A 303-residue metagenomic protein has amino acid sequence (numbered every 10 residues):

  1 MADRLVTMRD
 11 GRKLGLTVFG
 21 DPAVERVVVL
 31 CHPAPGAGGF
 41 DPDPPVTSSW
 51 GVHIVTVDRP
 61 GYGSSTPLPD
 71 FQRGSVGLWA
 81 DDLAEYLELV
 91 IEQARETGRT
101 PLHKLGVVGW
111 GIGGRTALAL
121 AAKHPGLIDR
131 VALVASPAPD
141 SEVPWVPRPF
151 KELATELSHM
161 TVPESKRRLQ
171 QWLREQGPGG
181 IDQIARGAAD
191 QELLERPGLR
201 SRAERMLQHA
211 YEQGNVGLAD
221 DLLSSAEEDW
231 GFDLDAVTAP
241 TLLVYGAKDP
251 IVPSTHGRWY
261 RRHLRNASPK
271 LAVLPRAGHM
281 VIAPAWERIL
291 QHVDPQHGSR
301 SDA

Functional and structural regions predicted by a protein language model:
R12-T66: Conserved HGGG/HGGXW glycine-rich cap/lid loop of the alpha/beta-hydrolase fold
L78-L105: Conserved acidic catalytic loop of the alpha/beta-hydrolase fold
G109-G113, A117: Gly/Ala-rich beta-loop-alpha elbow adjacent to hydrolase catalytic centers
A132-E142: Active-site nucleophile loop of the alpha/beta-hydrolase fold
K151-F232: Alpha/beta-hydrolase
V237, L243-Y245, D249: Short beta-strand/loop motif that positions the catalytic acidic residue of the alpha/beta-hydrolase fold
A247-V252, M280: Acidic catalytic loop of the alpha/beta-hydrolase fold
L271-L290: Catalytic histidine-centered segment of alpha/beta-hydrolase-like enzymes
